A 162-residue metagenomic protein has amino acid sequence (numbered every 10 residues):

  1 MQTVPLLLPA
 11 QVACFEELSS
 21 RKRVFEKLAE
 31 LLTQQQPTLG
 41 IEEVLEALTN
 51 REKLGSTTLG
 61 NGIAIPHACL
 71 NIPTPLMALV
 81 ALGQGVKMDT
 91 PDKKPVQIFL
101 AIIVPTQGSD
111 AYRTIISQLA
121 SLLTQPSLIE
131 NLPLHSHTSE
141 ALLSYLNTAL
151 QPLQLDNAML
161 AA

Functional and structural regions predicted by a protein language model:
M1-A162: Cytosolic covalent-transfer regions centered on His/Cys nucleophiles that carry phosphoryl or persulfide groups
